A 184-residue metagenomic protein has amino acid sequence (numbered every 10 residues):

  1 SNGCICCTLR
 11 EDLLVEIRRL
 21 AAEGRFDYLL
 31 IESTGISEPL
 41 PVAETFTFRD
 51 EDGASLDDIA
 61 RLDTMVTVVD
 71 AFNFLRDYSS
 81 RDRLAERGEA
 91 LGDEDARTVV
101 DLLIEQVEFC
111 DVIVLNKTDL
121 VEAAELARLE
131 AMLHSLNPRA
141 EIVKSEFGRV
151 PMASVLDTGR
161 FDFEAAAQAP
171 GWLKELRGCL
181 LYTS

Functional and structural regions predicted by a protein language model:
S1-A96: Nucleotide-state-sensitive switch-loop elements of NTP-binding domains
G88-S184: C-terminal accessory "lid"/substrate-recognition subdomains
